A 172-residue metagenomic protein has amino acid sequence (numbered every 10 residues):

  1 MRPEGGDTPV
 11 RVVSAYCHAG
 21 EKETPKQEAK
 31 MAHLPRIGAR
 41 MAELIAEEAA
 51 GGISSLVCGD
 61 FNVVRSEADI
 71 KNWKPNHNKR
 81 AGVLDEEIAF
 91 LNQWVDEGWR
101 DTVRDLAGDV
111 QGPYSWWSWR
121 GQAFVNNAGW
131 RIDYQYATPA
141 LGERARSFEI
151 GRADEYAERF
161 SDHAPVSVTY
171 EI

Functional and structural regions predicted by a protein language model:
M1-I172: Active-site regions of metal-assisted phosphoester/phosphodiester hydrolases, unifying DNase/endonuclease modules
